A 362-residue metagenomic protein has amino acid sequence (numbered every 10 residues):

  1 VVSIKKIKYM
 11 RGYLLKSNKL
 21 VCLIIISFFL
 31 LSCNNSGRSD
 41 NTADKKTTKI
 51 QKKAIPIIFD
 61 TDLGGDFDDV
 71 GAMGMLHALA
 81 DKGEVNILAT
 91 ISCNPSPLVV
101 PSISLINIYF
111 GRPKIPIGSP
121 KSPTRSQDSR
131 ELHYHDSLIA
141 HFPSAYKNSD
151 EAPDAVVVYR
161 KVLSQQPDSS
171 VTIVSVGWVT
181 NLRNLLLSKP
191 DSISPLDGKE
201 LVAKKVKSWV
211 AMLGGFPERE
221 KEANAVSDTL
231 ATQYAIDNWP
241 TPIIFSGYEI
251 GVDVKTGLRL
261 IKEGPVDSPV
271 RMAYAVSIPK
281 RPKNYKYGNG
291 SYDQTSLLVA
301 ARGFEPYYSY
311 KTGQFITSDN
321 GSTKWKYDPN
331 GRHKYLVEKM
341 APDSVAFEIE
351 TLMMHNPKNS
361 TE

Functional and structural regions predicted by a protein language model:
V1-K49, E362: Bacterial Sec-dependent N-terminal signal peptides
N34-E362: N-terminal acidic, glycine/proline-rich low-complexity segments
